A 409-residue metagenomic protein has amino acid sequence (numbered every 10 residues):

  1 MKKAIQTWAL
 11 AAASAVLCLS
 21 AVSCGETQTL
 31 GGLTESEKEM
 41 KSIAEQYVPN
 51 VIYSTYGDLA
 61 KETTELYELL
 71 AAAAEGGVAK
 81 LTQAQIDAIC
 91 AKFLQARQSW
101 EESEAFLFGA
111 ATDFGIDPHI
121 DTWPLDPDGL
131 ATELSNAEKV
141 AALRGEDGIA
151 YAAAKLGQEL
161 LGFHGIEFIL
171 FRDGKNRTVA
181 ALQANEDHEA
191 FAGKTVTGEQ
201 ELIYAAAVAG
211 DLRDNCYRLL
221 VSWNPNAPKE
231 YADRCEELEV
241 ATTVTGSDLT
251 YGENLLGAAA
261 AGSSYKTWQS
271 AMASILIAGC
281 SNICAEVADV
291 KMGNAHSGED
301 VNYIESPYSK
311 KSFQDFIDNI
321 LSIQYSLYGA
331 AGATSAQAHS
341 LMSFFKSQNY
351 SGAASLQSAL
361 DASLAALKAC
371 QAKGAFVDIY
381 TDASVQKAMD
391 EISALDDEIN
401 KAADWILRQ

Functional and structural regions predicted by a protein language model:
M1-A12: Bacterial N-terminal signal peptides that target proteins for export
L19-S23: C-terminal motif of bacterial Sec signal peptides marking the signal peptidase cleavage site
G25-Q28: Bacterial signal peptide processing site
L30-Q409: Mature extracytoplasmic or organellar-lumen-exposed domains after removal of signal/transit peptides
